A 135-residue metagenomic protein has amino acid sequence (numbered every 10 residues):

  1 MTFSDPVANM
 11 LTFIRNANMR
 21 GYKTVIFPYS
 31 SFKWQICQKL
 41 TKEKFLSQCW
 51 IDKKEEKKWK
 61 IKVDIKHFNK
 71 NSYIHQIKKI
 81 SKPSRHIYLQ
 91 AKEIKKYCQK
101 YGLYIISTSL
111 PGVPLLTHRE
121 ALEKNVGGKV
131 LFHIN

Functional and structural regions predicted by a protein language model:
M1-N135: Core subunits and conserved enzymes of cellular information-processing and envelope-translocation systems across
